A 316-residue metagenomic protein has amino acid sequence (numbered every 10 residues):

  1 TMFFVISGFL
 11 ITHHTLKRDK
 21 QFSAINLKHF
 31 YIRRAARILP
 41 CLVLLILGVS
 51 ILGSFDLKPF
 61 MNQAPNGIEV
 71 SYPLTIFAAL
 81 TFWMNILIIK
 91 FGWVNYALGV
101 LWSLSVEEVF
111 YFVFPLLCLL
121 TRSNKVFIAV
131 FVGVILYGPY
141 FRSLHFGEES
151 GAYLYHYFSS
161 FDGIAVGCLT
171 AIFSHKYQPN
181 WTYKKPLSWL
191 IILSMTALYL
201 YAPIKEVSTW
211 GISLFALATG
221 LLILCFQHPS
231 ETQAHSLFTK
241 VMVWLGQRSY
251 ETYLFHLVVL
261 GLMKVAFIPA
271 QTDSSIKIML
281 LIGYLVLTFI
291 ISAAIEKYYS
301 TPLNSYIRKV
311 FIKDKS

Functional and structural regions predicted by a protein language model:
M2, L10-H29, I51-F55, I86-W93 (+2 more regions): Alpha-helical transmembrane segments in multi-pass integral membrane proteins
F4, L10, Y31-R37, F82 (+6 more regions): Hydrophobic transmembrane-helix microenvironments that flank and shape a buried ionizable site
I6, L39, I51, S105 (+3 more regions): Transmembrane helix irregularities
S7, K125-L144, S188-A197, T288: Small-polar-interrupted transmembrane alpha-helices in polytopic inner-membrane proteins
K20-V43, F60-P73, V106-V113, T121-A129 (+2 more regions): Membrane-interfacial loop-to-helix junctions in multi-pass inner-membrane proteins
A36, P40-L44, G48, E251-F255: Hydrophobic alpha-helical transmembrane segments of multipass membrane transporters and ion channels, focusing on
I38, I86-G133, Y157-F161, A171 (+1 more regions): Hydrophobic alpha-helical segments with transmembrane-like composition
I46-L104, Y137-A152, D162, F215-G220 (+1 more regions): Membrane-interface helix-loop-helix regions
